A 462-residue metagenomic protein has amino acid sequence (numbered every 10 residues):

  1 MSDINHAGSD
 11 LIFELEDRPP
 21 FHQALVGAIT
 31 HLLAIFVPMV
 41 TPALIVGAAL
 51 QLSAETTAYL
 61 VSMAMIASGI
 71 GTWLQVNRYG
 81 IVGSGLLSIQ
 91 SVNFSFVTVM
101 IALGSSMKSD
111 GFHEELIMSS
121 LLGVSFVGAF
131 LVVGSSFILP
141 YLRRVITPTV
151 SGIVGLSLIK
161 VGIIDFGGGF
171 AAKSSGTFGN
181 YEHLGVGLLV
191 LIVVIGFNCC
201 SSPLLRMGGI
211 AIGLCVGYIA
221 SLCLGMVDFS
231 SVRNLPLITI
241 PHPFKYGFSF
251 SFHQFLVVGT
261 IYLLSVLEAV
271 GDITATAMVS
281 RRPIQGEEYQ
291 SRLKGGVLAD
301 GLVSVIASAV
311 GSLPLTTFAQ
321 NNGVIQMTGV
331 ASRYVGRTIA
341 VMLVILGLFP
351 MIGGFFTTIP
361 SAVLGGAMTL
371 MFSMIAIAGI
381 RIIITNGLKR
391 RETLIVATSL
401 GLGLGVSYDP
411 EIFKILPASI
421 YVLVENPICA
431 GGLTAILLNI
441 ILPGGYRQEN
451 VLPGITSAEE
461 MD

Functional and structural regions predicted by a protein language model:
M1-V26, S231-H242, M278-E288, R292-G295 (+1 more regions): Intrinsically disordered, low-complexity non-transmembrane regions of multi-pass membrane transporters
S2-A7, M39-A43, G47, L189-C200 (+6 more regions): Juxtamembrane interface elements at the cytosolic ends of transmembrane helices in multi-pass membrane proteins
S2-S88, S95-K108, F137: N-terminal signal-anchor module of multipass membrane proteins
S9-D10, E14-R18, V193-G196, I210-I261 (+2 more regions): Hydrophobic transmembrane alpha-helices of multi-pass solute/ion transporters
F21, G47-I66, I70-G85, T260-R333: Membrane-embedded helical hairpins/re-entrant loop segments and their flanking transmembrane helices within multi-pass
H22-A34, G179-L191, G208-G209, C223-L224 (+2 more regions): Hydrophobic, membrane-embedded alpha-helices of multi-pass small-molecule transporters
Y59-L60, I81-F96, R144-S151, L205-I212 (+4 more regions): Short, non-helical or kinked segments that cap or interrupt transmembrane helices
S105-D228, T338-L452: Membrane-embedded alpha-helical modules
